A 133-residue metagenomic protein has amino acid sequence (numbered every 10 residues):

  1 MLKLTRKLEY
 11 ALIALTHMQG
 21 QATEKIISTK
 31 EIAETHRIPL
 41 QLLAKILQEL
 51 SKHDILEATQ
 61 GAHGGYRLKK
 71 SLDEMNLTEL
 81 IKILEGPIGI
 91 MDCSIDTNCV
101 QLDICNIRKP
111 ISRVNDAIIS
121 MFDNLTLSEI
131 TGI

Functional and structural regions predicted by a protein language model:
R6, L12-I38: N-terminal helix-turn-helix DNA-binding core of bacterial DNA-binding proteins
E34, S51-K52: Alpha-helical residues within the helix-turn-helix
Q41: Key DNA-contact positions within bacterial/archaeal DNA-binding proteins
L47-Q48: Short, hydrophobic-biased segments on the C-terminal half of alpha helices that form "recognition helices"
K52-I55, I83: Residue cluster at the C-terminal edge of the helix-turn-helix DNA-binding motif
I55-L68: Beta-hairpin "wing" of winged helix-turn-helix
K69-I133: Non-DNA-binding regulatory cores of transcription-related proteins, predominantly C-terminal effector-binding
